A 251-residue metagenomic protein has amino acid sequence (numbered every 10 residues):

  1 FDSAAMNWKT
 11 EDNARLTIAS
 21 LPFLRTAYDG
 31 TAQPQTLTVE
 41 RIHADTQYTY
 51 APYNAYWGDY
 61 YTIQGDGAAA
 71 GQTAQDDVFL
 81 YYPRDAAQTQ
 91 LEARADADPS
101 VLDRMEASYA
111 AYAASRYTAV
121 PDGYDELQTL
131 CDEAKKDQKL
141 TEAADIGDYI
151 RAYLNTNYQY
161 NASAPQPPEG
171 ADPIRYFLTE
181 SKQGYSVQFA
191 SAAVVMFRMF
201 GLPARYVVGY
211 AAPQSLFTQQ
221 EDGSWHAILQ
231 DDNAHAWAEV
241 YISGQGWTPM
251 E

Functional and structural regions predicted by a protein language model:
F1-D103: Intrinsically disordered, low-complexity N-terminal segments that are enriched in acidic
G67-A69, P99, T156, Y210-A212 (+1 more regions): Short loop/turn segments at secondary-structure transitions that flank enzyme active sites
Q72, A87-E106, D132-T141, Q214-W225: Intrinsically disordered, low-complexity coil segments
Q72, V101-A107, R116, N155-S163 (+1 more regions): Secretory-pathway/luminal and periplasmic proteins that interact with or process carbohydrate-rich
R84-A87, A97-P99, E106-L127: Non-catalytic ligand/cofactor/substrate-binding and regulatory segments of enzyme domains
Y112-L178: Secondary-structure boundary elements
A152, V187-E251: Hydrophobic/aromatic-rich core segments of domains that either
